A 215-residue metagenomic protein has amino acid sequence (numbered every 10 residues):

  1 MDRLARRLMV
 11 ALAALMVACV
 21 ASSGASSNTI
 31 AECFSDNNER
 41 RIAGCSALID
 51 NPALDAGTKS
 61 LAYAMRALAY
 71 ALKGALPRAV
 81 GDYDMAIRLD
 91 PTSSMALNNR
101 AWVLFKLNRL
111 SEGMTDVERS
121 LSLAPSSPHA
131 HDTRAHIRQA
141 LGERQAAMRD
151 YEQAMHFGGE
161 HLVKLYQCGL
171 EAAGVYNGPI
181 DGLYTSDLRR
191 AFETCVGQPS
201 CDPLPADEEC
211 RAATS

Functional and structural regions predicted by a protein language model:
N51, D55, L89, L123 (+1 more regions): Structural marker of alpha-solenoid helical repeat scaffolds
A56, S60, S94-M95, P128-H129 (+1 more regions): Helix-start (N-cap) detector for alpha-helical repeat units in TPR-like alpha-solenoids, especially tetratricopeptide
L72, K106-L107, A140, A172 (+1 more regions): Register position in tetratricopeptide repeats
H161, E171-S215: Short acidic, glycine/serine/threonine-rich helix-capping segments at coil-helix boundaries
